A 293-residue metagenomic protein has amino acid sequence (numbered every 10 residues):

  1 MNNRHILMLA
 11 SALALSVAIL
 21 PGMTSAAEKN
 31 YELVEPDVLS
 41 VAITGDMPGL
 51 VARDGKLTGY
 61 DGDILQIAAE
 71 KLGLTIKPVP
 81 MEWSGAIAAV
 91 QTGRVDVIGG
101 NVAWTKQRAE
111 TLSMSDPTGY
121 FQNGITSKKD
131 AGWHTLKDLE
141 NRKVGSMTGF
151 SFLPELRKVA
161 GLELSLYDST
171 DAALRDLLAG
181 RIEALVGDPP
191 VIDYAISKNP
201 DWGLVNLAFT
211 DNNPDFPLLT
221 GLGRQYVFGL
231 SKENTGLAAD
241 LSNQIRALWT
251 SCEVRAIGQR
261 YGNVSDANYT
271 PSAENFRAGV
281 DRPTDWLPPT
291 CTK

Functional and structural regions predicted by a protein language model:
A10-L20: Bacterial N-terminal signal peptides
S25-D54, G132, K137-N141, D281-K293: Immediate post-signal peptide segment of exported/extracytoplasmic ligand-binding proteins
A27-V102, E110, Y261-V264: Extracytoplasmic small-molecule ligand-binding "clamshell" domains of the periplasmic binding protein/Venus flytrap
S40-P48, D54-E70, V102-A103, Q122-R175 (+1 more regions): Bilobed "Venus flytrap"/periplasmic-binding protein-like clamshell domains and structurally analogous long
G62-K71, D130, K137-D138, R142-K143 (+2 more regions): Extended ligand-binding regions for polar small-molecule ligands
Q66, E70, T75-D138, T210-G221 (+1 more regions): Acidic, polar ligand-binding/catalytic clefts
D96-N101, E183-D188, I192-A195, G203-V205 (+1 more regions): Paired acidic/hydrophobic, glycine-rich loop segments that form the ligand-binding mouth/hinge of periplasmic-binding
P154-D168, L204-F209, A239-C291: Ligand-binding clefts/hinges and TM-proximal coupling segments of bilobed small-molecule sensing domains
